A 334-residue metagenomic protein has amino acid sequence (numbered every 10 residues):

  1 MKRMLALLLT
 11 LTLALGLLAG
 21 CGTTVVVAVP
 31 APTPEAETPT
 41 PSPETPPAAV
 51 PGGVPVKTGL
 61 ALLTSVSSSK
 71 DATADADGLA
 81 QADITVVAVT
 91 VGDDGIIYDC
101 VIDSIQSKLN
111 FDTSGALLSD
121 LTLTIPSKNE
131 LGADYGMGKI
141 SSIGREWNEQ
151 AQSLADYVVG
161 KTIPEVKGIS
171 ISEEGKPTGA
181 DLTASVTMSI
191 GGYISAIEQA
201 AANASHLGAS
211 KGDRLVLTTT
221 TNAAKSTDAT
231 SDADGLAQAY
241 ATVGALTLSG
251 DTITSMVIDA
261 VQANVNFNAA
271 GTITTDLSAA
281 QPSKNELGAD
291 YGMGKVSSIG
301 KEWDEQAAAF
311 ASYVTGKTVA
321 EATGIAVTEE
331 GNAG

Functional and structural regions predicted by a protein language model:
M1-L8: Positively charged n-region of N-terminal signal peptides that target proteins for export
L9, L13-L17: Hydrophobic core
T12, T23, S42-P46: Long, low-complexity intrinsically disordered regions enriched in Ser/Thr, Asp/Glu, Pro/Gly
L18-P32: Bacterial lipoprotein signal-peptidase II cleavage site
V29-V56: Post-signal peptide N-terminal segment of mature Sec-exported envelope proteins
V50-G334: Active-site- and interface-proximal helix/loop "cap" or "latch" segments in soluble metabolic and energy-transducing
